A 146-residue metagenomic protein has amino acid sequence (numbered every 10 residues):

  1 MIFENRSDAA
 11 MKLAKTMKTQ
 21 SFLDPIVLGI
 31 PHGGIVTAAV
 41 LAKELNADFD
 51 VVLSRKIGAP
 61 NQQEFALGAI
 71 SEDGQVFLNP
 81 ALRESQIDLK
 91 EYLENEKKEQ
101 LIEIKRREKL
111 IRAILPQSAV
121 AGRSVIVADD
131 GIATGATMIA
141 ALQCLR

Functional and structural regions predicted by a protein language model:
M1-R146: PRPP-associated nucleotide enzymes
